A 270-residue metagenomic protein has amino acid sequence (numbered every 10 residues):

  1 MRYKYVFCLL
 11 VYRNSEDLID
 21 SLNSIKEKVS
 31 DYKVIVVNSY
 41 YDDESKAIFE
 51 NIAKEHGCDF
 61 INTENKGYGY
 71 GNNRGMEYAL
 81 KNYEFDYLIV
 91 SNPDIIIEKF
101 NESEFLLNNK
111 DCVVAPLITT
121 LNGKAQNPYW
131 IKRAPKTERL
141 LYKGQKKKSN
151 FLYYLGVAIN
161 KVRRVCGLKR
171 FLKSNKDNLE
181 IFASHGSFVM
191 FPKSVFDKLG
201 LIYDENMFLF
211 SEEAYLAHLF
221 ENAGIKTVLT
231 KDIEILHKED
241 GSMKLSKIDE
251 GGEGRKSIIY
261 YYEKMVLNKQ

Functional and structural regions predicted by a protein language model:
N14-K28: Short, well-formed alpha-helical segments that are part of the catalytic scaffolds of diverse glycosyltransferases
V37-A47: A conserved acidic beta->alpha catalytic loop
T63-L80: Glycine-rich, basic loop-to-helix element that forms the pyrophosphate-binding segment of sugar-nucleotide handling
E84-I96: Short beta-strand-to-loop acidic/aromatic patch adjacent to the donor-nucleotide binding site
F100-T119: Conserved donor-nucleotide/metal-binding helix-loop-beta segment in metal-dependent transferases, i.e., the alpha-helix
V114-I131: Short beta-strand-to-loop element that shapes/binds the nucleotide-sugar donor at the catalytic cleft/hinge
Y153-N160, R170-F191, K244: A recurrent flexible, glycine/aromatic-enriched loop bordering the glycosyltransferase active site that acts as
F182-L201, E205-I233: A short, conserved alpha-helix in the catalytic core of glycosyltransferases
